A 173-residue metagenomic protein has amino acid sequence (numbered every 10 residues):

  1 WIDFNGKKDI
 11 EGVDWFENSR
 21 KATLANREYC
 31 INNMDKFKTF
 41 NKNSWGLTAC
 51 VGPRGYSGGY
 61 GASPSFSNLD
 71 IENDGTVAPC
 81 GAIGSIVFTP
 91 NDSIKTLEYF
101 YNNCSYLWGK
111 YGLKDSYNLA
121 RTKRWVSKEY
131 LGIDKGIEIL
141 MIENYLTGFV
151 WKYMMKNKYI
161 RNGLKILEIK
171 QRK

Functional and structural regions predicted by a protein language model:
W1-K173: Ser/Thr/Asn(+Pro)-rich, low-complexity disordered segments
